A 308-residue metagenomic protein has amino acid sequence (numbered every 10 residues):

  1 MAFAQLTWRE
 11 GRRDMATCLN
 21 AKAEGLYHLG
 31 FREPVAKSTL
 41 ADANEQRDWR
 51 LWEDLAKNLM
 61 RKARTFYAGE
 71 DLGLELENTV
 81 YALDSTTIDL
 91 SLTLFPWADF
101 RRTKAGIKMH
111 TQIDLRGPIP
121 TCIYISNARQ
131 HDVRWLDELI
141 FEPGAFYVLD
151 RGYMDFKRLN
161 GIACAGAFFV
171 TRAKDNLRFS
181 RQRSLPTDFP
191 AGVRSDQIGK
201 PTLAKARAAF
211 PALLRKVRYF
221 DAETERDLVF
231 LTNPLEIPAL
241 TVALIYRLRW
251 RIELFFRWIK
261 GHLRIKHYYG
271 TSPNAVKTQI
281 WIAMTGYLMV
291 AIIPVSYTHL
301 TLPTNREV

Functional and structural regions predicted by a protein language model:
M1-I245: Conserved, well-structured functional cores that handle cations and Mg-NTP chemistry
D14, D71-L74, R257-H262, S272: Short coil/turn segments at secondary-structure boundaries
N176-L177, L235-I237, L263-K266, A275-V276: Short, catalytically relevant binding-site loops at active-site mouths
V242-G270: Short amphipathic alpha-helical "interface-anchor" segments enriched in bulky aromatics
A275-M284: Small-residue-rich helix-loop
G286-V290, P294: Amphipathic alpha-helical core segments of compact helical bundles
T298-T304: Conserved small/polar residues in nucleotide/adenosyl-binding loops
